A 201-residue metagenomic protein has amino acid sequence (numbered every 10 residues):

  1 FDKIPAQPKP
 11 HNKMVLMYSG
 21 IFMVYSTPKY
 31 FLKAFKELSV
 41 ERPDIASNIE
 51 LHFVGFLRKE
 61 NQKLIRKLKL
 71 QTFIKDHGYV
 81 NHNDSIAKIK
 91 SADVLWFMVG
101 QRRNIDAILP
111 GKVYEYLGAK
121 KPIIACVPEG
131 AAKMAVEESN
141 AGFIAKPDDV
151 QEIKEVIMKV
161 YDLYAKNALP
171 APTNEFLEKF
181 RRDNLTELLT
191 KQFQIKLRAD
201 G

Functional and structural regions predicted by a protein language model:
F1-L16, D44, D200: Nucleotide-sugar donor-binding and catalytic loop/hinge architecture of NDP-sugar-dependent glycosyltransferases
P8-S26, L32-F35, L185: Conserved donor-binding/catalytic core segment of Leloir-type glycosyltransferases
Y18-M23, F56, G78-Y79, K179: Conserved donor-binding loops in enzymes that form glycosidic bonds
S26, N81-K88, L95-Y114, I123-M134 (+1 more regions): Nucleotide-sugar-dependent
R42-G55, E60-I86: Nucleotide-activated donor-binding/catalytic signature segment of Leloir-type glycosyltransferases, i.e., the conserved
K90-S91, G118: Flexible glycine/serine/alanine-rich "lid" or loop that lines and gates the nucleotide-sugar donor pocket in diverse
P128-K159: Change "using UDP/GDP/dTDP sugars" to "using nucleotide sugars
D148-E152, A165-I195: A charged, aromatic-enriched C-terminal amphipathic alpha-helix characteristic of glycosyltransferases across folds
